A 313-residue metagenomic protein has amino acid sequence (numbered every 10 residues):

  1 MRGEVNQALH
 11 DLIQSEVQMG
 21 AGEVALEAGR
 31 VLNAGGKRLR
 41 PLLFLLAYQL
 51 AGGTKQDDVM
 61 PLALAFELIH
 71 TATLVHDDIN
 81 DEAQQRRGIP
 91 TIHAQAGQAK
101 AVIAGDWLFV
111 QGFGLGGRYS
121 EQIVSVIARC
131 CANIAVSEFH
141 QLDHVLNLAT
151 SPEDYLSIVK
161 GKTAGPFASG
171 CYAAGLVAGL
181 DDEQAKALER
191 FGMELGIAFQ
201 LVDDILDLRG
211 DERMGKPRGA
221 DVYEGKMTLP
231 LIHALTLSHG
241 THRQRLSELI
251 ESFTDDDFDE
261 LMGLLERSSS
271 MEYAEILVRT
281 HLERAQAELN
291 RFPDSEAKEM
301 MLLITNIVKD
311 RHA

Functional and structural regions predicted by a protein language model:
M1-A313: All-alpha prenyltransferase/terpene-synthase fold signal
